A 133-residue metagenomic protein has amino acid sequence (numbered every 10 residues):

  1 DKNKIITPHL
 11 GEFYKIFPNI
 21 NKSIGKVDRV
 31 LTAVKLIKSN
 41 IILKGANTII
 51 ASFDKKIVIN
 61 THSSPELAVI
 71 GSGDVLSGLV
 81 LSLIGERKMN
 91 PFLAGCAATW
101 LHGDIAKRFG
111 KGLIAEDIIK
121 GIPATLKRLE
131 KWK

Functional and structural regions predicted by a protein language model:
D1-I57: Conserved phosphate/ATP/ADP-binding segment of small-molecule kinases
G11-E12, N47-T48, S64-E66, A98-G103: Acidic, glycine-rich active-site loops and adjacent beta-strand->loop/helix elements that engage anionic groups
K15, V69-L101: Short, small-residue alpha-helix embedded
N21-D28, K88-L93, G110-L113: Short, charged, surface-exposed loops that flank catalytic or proteolytic processing sites
D28, V58, S77-G78, K120: Feature representing long, continuous alpha-helical segments
I49-S52, L76, G103-F109: Short active-site-adjacent structural elements
I59-G71: Short pre-catalytic strand/loop immediately N-terminal to key active-site residues, enriched for Gly-Thr
G103-K133: Charged C-terminal helix
